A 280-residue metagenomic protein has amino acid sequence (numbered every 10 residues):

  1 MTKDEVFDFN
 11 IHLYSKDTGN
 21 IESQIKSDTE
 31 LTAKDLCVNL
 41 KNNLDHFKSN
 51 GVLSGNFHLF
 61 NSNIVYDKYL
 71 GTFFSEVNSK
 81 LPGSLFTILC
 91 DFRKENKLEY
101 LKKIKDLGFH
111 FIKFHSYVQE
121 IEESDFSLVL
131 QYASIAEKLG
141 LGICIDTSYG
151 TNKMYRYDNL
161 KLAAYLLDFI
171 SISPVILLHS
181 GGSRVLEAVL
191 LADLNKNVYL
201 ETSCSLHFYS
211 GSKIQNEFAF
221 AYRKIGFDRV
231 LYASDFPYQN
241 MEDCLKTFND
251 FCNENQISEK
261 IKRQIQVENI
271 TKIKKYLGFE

Functional and structural regions predicted by a protein language model:
M1-S54, G226-R229, E242-E280: Mid-to-C-terminal alpha-helical segments outside catalytic/metal-binding sites
K3-V6, S49-G55, K80-F86, L107-H110 (+5 more regions): Short, well-ordered coil/turn segments that N-cap beta-strands
N10, I104, A136, L200 (+3 more regions): Conserved, mostly hydrophobic/aromatic
H12-Y14, F60-S62, L89-R93, H115-Q119 (+4 more regions): Active-site beta-loop-alpha junctions enriched in small/polar residues
D35-F47, R93-I104, V185: Short, acidic/polar
N56-Y66: Glycine-rich, proline-tolerant flexible connector loops at the mouths of alpha/beta enzymes
V65-I145, Y149-T151: Active-site gating/metal-coordination segments in enzymes
F111, D125-L231: Catalytic pocket-lining loop regions of alpha/beta-barrel enzymes, especially the amidohydrolase/enolase/GH5 lineages
